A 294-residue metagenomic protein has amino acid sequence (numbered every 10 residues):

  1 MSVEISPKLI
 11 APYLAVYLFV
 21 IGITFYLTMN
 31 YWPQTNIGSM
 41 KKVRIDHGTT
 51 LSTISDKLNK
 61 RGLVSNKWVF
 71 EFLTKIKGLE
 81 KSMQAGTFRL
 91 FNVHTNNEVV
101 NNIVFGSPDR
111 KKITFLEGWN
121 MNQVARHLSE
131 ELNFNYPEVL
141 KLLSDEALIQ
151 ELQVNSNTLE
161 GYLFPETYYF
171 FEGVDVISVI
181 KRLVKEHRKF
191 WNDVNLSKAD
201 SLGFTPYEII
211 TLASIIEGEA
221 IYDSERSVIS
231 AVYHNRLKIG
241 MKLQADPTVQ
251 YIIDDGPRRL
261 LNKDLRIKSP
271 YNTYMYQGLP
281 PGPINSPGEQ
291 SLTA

Functional and structural regions predicted by a protein language model:
S2-L18: N-terminal Sec-pathway targeting helices
K8, Q34-T35, L79, V104-F105 (+3 more regions): General secondary-structure edge motif
L14, L18, L27, W32 (+3 more regions): Compositionally biased, intrinsically disordered low-complexity regions enriched in proline and serine
I21-W191: Signal peptide-directed extracytoplasmic domains
T50, T114, N133-P137, K141 (+1 more regions): Bacterial extracytoplasmic/cell-wall-associated proteins, especially those involved in peptidoglycan
